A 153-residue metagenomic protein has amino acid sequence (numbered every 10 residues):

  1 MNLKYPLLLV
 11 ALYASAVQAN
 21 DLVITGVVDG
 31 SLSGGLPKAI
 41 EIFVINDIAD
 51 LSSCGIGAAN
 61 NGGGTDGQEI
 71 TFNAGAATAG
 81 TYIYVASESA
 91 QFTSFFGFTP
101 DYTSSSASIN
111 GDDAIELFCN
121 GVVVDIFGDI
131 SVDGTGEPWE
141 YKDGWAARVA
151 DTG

Functional and structural regions predicted by a protein language model:
K4-A14: Sec-dependent N-terminal signal peptides
L9, V17-G62, A107-I109, S131: A structural motif detector for short, solvent-exposed N-terminal "entry" segments of globular domains
V23, A39-V44, G55-G57, Y82-A86 (+3 more regions): Residues within well-ordered beta-strands of beta-sheet-rich folds
L32, V44-D50, N60-G63, E88-F92 (+3 more regions): Acidic glycine-/aspartate-rich tracts in secreted/extracellular proteins
G34-G35, T65-Q68, T93-F96, D125-I126: Extracytoplasmic/secreted cell-surface and envelope-processing proteins
S53, Y102-G153: Conserved beta-structured recognition patch
A58-F72: Short aromatic-acidic-glycine turn motif
Q68-T93: Intrinsically disordered, low-complexity Pro/Gly/Ser/Thr-rich segments with frequent PxxP/GP/PP motifs and embedded
